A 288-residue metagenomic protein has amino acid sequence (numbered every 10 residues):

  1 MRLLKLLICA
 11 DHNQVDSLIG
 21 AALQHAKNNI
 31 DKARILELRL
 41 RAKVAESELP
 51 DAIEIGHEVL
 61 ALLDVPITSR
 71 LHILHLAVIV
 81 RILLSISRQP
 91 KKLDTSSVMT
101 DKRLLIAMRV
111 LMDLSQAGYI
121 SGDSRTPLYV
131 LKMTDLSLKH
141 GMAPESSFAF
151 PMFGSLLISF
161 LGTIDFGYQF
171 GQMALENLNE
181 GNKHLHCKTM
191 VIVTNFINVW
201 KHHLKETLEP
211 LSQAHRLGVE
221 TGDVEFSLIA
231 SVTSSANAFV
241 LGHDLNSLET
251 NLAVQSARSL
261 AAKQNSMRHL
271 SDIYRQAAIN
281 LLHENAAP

Functional and structural regions predicted by a protein language model:
L3-L6, A33, L40, L114-S115 (+7 more regions): Conserved small-residue packing positions in alpha-helical repeats and bundles
C9-A10, E46, S121, H140 (+5 more regions): Structural motif corresponding to the intra-repeat A-B loop/turn of tetratricopeptide repeats
H12-N13, L49, D123-S124, A143 (+4 more regions): TPR-repeat structural position
G20-Q24, E58-T68, T95, T134-L138 (+3 more regions): Amphipathic alpha-helical segments of tetratricopeptide repeats
I30, D101, L105, S124 (+5 more regions): Residue signature of alpha-solenoid helical repeat architecture, marking inter-repeat boundaries and helix-start
R34-E37, R109, F148-A149, K188-M190 (+2 more regions): Residue register of alpha-helical TPR repeats
A42-L128, F239-A253, A257-P288: Amphipathic helix-loop-helix modules that constitute alpha-helical solenoid scaffolds
L62, L71-L74, V78, P127-G181 (+2 more regions): Carboxylate/His-rich catalytic cores and anion/metal-binding grooves
